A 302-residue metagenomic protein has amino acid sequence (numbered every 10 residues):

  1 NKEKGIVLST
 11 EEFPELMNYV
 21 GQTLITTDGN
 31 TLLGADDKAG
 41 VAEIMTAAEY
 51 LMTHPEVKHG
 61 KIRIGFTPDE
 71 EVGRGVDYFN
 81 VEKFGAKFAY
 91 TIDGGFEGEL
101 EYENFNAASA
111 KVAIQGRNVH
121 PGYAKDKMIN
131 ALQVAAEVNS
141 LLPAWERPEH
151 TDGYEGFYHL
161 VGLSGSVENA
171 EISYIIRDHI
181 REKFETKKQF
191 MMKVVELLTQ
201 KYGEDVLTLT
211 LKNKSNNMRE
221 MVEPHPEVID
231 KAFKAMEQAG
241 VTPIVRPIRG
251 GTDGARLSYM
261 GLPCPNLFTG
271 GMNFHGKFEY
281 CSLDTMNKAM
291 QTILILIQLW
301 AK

Functional and structural regions predicted by a protein language model:
N1-T23: Acidic/His- and Gly-rich active-site-bordering loop/insert found across diverse amide/peptide-bond hydrolases
M17-N104, R147, T151-V161, G165 (+3 more regions): Acidic/histidine-rich catalytic neighborhood of metal-dependent amide-processing enzymes
N18-T31, Q115-V119, A239, G271-H275: Glycine/charged-rich beta-loop-alpha catalytic/anionic-binding loops adjacent to active sites
N30, R117, A124, I175-H179 (+1 more regions): Short strand-loop junctions, especially beta-strand C-caps/beta-turns that link beta-sheets to coils or alpha-helices
T31-A42, K125-Q133, Y280-N287: Short, conserved micro-motifs enriched in small and acidic residues
R63-G65, S109-A113, E171-S173, T208-T210: Beta-strand secondary-structure signal
A89-A124, M128-V134: Phosphate/diphosphate-binding glycine-rich loops and adjacent basic-rich segments that engage nucleotide
A131-K302: Metal-dependent amide/peptide-bond hydrolase catalytic core, centered on the "pita-bread" metallohydrolase fold
